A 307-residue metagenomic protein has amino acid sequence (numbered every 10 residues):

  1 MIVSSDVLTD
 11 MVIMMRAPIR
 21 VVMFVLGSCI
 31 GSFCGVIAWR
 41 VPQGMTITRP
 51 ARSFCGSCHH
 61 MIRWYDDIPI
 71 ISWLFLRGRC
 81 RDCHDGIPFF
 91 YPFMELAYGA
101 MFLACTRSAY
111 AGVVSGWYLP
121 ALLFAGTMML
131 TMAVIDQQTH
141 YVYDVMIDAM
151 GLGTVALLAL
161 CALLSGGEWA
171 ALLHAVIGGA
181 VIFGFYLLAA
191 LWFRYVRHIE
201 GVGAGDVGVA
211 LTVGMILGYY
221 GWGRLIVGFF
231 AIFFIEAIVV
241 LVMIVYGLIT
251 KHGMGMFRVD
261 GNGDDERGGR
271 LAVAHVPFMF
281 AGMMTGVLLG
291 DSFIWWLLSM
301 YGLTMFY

Functional and structural regions predicted by a protein language model:
I2-D10, M14-G27, R40, Y65-H174 (+1 more regions): Extended interfacial segments that mediate partner engagement and assembly in macromolecular machines
S28, S32-V36, R40, L103 (+5 more regions): Transmembrane alpha-helical segments of multi-pass membrane transport proteins and ion-pumping complexes
S32-R52, T250-K251: Membrane-interface helix-loop junction between the first two transmembrane segments
C34, I62, I87: Cys/His-rich microdomains that often coordinate metals
C55-C58, C80: Short cysteine-rich clusters marking metal-coordination/redox-active sites
S57-H60, D85: Short Cys/His-rich local motifs and their 1-3 flanking residues in nucleic-acid-associated proteins and small
T131-M132, Q138-I244, W295-Y307: Functional transmembrane core segments of multi-pass inner-membrane proteins
G205, V242-G286: Interfacial loop-to-transmembrane junctions
